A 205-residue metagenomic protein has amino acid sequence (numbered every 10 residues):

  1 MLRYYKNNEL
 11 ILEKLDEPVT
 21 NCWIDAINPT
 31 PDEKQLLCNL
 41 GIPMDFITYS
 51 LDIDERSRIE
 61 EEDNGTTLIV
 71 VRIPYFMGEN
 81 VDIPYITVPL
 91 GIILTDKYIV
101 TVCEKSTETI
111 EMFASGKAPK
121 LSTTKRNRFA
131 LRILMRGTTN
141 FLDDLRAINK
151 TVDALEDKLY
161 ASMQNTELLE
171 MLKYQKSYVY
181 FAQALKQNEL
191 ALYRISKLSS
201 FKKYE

Functional and structural regions predicted by a protein language model:
M1-Y204: Peripheral, non-transmembrane regulatory/ligand-interaction domains of membrane transport proteins
